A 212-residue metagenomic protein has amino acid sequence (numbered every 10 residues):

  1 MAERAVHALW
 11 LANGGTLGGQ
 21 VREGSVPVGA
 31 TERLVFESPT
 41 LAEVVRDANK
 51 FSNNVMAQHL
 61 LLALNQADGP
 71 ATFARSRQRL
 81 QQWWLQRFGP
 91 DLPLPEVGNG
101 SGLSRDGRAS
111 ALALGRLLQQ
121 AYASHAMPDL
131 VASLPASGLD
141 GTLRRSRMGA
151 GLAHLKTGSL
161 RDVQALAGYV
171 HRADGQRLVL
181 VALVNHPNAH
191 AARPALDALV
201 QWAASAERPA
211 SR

Functional and structural regions predicted by a protein language model:
M1-P128: A small/polar active-site loop signature that marks catalytic segments
W84, P90-R212: C-terminal soluble interaction/assembly domains
